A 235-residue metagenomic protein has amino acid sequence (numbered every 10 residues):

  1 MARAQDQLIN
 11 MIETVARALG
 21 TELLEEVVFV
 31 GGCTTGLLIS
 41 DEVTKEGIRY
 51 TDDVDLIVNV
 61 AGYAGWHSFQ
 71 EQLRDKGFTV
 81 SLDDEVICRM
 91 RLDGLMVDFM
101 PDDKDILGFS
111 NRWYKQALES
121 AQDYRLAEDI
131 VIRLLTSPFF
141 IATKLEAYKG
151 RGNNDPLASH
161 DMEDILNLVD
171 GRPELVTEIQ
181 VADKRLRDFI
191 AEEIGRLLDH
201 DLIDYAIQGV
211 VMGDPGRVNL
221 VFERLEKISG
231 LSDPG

Functional and structural regions predicted by a protein language model:
M1-G235: Compositionally biased terminal segments of proteins
